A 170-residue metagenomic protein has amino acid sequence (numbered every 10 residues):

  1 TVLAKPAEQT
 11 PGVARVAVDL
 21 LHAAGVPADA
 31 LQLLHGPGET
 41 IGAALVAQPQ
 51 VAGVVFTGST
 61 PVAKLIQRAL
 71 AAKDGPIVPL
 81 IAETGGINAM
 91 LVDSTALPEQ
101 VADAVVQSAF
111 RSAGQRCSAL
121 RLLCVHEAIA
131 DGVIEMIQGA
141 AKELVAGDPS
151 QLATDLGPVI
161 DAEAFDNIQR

Functional and structural regions predicted by a protein language model:
T1-A28, G85, E99: Conserved small-residue-rich beta-alpha loop and adjacent elements that most often cradle the phosphate/pyrophosphate
A4, L33-H35, F56-G58, L80-E83: General beta-strand structural signal in soluble alpha/beta enzymes
K5-P6, A30, V55, G157-I160: A generic structural signal for short
E8, P37, T57-T60, I129: Flexible, active-site-proximal loop/turn residues at the rims of small-molecule/cofactor binding pockets and catalytic
T10-V13, G38, A164: Conserved donor sugar-nucleotide recognition element shared by glycan-biosynthetic enzymes
A23-G25, A47-Q48, G53, T60-R170: ALDH superfamily catalytic-core signature
Q32-V55: A structured beta-alpha segment of the ubiquitous adenosine-cofactor-binding alpha/beta core
